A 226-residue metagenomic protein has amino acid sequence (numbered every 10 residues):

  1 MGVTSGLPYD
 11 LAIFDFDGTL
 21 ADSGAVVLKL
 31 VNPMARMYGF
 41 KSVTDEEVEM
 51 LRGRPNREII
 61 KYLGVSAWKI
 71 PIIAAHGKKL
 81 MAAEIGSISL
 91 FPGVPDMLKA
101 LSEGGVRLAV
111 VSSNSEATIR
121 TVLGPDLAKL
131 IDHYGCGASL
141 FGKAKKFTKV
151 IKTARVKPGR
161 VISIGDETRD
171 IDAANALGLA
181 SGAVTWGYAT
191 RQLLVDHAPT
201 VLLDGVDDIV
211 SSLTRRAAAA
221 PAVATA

Functional and structural regions predicted by a protein language model:
M1-F14, R160, T214, A218-A226: Non-catalytic pre-domain segments flanking phosphatase-related domains
S5-D96, E103: N-terminal helical cap/lid subdomain that shapes the substrate entry/recognition surface in HAD-like hydrolases
L11, A144-I171: Conserved Lys-Pro-Asp/Glu-containing loop-to-beta segment of HAD-superfamily phosphomonoesterases, centered on
E47-V48, K129-G142: A short, structured active-site edge motif that brings together acidic residues
I59, A100, T121, P125 (+3 more regions): Well-formed, non-transmembrane alpha-helical positions, independent of function
A82-V122, A144-K145: Short, acidic loop-to-helix structural element flanking the phosphoryl-transfer center in phosphate-processing enzymes
D126-Y134, L193-L213: Structural recognition of alpha->loop->beta junctions
I162-D204: Acidic, Mg2+-coordinating phosphoryl-transfer loop and its flanking beta/alpha structural elements, shared across
